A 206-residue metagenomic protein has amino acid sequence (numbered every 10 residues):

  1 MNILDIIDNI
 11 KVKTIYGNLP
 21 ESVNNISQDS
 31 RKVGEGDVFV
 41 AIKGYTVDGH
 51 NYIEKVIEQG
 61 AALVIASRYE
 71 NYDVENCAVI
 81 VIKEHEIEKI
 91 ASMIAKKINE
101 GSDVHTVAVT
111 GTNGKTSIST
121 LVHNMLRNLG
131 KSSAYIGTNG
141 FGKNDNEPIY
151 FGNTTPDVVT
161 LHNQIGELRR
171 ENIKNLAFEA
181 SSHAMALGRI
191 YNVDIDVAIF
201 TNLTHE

Functional and structural regions predicted by a protein language model:
M1-I94: N-terminal leader/targeting and accessory segments in enzymes
I7, K89-E206: Phosphate-binding loop of NTP-binding sites
